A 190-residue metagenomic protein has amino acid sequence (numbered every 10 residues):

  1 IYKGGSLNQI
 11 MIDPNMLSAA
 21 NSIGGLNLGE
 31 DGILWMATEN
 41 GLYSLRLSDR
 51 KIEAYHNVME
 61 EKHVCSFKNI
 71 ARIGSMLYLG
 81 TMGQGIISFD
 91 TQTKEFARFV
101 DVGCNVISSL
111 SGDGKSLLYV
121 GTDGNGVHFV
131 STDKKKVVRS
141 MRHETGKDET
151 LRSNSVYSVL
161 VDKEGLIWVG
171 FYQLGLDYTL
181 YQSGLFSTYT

Functional and structural regions predicted by a protein language model:
I1-T190: Carboxylate-rich, polar loop motifs that coordinate divalent cations or form catalytic acidic clusters
